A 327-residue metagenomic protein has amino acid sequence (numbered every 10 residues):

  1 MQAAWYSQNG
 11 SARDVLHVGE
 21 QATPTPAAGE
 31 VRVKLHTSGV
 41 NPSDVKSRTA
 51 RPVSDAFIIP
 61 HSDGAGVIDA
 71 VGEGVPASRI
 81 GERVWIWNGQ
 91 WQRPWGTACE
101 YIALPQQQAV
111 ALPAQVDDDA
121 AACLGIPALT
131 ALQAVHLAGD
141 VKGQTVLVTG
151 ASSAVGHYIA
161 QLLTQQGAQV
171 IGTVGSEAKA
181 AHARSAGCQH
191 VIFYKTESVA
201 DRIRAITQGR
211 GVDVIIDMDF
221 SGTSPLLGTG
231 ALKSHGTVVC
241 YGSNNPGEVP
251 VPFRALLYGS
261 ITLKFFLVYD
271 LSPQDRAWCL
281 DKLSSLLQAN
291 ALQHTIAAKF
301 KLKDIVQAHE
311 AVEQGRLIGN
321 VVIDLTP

Functional and structural regions predicted by a protein language model:
M1, A289-T295, V306-P327: C-terminal capping/lid region of NAD(P)-dependent oxidoreductase domains
A22-G39, T49-Q90: Glycine-rich beta-strand-centered segment in the early N-terminal region that forms part of a ligand/cofactor-binding
A77, W87-G150: NAD(P)H dinucleotide-binding glycine-rich loop of Rossmann-like/cofactor-binding domains, especially the beta1-alpha1
R83, T145, Q169, G236-T237 (+1 more regions): Short glycine-centered segments of the SAM/dcSAM-binding site in methyltransferase folds
W85, D213-I216: N-terminal Rossmann-like NAD(P) cofactor-binding module of classical short-chain dehydrogenase/reductase
A122-T196: Mid-domain Rossmann-like dinucleotide-binding core that forms the NAD(H)/NADP(H) cofactor-binding site
V199-G209: Short amphipathic alpha-helix with an adjacent loop that forms part of the alpha/beta core around
G222-L292, L325-P327: Glycine-rich phosphate-binding loop and adjacent beta-alpha segment of Rossmann(oid) nucleotide-cofactor-binding
